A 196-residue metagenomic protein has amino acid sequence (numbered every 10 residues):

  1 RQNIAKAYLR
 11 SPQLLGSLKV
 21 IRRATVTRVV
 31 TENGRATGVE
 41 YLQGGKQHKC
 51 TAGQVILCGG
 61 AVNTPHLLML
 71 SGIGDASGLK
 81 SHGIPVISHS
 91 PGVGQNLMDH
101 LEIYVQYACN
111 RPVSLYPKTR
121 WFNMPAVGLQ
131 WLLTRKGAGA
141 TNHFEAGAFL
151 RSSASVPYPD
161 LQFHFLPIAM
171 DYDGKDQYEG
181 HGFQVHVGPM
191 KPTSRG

Functional and structural regions predicted by a protein language model:
R1-L15: Helix-loop-beta segment of a Rossmann-like dinucleotide-binding subdomain
A7, A24, G53-Q54: Structural detector for helix-capping/boundary residues
L15-T27: A conserved beta-strand/loop element that lines the FAD pocket in flavoprotein oxidoreductases
K19-I21, I87-H89, H164: General small-molecule cofactor/ligand-binding pocket signal
R22-T25, R35, H82, V93 (+5 more regions): Residues that flank catalytic or metal-binding motifs in active/ligand-binding sites
V29-V30, G38-V127: Glycine-rich loop(s) and the adjacent beta-strand/alpha-helix scaffold that form part
E32-N33, Q43, R151-S155: Short acidic-glycine loop/turn motifs at beta-strand connectors
Q106-G196: FAD cofactor-binding and catalytic pocket of flavoenzymes
